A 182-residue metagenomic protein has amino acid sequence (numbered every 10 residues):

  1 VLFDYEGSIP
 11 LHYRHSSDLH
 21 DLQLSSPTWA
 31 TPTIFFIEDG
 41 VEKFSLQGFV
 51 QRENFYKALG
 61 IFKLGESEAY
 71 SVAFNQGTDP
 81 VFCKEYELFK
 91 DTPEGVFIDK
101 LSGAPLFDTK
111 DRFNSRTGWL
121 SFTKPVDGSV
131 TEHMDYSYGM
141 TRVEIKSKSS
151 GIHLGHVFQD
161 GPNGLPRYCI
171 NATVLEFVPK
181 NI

Functional and structural regions predicted by a protein language model:
V1-E42, F49-L59: Thioredoxin-like thiol-disulfide oxidoreductase module
G7, D21-L24, S45, K63 (+3 more regions): Low-complexity, compositionally biased segments
S45-Q47, H156: Conserved active-site loop/cleft motifs that coordinate metal ions or position small ligands
Q47-F49, G161: "Short basic amphipathic alpha-helical interaction patches in structured regions
L64-I182: A short Gly-Trp-Pro
